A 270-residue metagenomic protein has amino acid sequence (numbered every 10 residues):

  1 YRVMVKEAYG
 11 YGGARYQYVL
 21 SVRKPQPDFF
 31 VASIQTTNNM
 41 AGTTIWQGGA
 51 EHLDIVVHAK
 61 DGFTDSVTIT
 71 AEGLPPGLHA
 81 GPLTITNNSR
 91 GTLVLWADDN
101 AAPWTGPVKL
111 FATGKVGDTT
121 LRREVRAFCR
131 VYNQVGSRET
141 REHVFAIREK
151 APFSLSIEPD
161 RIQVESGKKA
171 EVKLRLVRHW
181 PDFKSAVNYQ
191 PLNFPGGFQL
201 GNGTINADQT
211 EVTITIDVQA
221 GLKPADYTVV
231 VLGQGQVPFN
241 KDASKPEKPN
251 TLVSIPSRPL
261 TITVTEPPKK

Functional and structural regions predicted by a protein language model:
Y1-K270: Long beta-sheet-rich domains in secretory-pathway and surface-associated proteins
